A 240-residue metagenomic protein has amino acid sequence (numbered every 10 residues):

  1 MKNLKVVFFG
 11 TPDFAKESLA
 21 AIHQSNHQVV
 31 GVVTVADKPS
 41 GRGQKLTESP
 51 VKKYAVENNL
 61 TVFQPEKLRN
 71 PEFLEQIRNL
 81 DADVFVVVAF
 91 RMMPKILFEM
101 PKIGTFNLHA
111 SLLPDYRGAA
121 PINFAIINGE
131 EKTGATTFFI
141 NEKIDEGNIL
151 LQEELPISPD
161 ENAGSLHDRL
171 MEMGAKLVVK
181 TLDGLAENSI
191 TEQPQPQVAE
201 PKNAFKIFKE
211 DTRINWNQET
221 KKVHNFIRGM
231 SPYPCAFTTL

Functional and structural regions predicted by a protein language model:
M1-R42: N-terminal Rossmann-like dinucleotide-binding module
N3-L4, Q24-S25, V35, V84-N203 (+1 more regions): Donor/substrate-binding cores of folate-linked one-carbon enzymes
T11-F14, E66-R69, A89-M92, M230: Short beta->alpha connector loops
K16, E48, N70-L74, R91 (+1 more regions): Structural motif corresponding to alpha-helix initiation and N-cap regions
Q28, T61, K132: Residue-level detector of anion-binding/catalytic polar loops
P39-D83: N-terminal glycine-/serine-/threonine-rich beta1-alpha1-beta2 phosphate-ribose binding loop of Rossmann-like
V198-L240: Internal anion-binding site segments
